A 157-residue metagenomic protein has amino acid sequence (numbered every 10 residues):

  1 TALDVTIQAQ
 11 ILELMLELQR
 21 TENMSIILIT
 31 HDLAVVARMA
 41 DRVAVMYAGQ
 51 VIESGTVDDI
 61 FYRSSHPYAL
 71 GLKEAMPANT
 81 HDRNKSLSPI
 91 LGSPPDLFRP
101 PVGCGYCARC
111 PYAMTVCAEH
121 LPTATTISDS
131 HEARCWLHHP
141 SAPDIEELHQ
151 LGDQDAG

Functional and structural regions predicted by a protein language model:
L3-K85: P-loop NTP-binding/switch modules centered on Walker-like glycine-rich loops
T56-G157: Charged, flexible cofactor/metal-binding loops and thiol motifs
